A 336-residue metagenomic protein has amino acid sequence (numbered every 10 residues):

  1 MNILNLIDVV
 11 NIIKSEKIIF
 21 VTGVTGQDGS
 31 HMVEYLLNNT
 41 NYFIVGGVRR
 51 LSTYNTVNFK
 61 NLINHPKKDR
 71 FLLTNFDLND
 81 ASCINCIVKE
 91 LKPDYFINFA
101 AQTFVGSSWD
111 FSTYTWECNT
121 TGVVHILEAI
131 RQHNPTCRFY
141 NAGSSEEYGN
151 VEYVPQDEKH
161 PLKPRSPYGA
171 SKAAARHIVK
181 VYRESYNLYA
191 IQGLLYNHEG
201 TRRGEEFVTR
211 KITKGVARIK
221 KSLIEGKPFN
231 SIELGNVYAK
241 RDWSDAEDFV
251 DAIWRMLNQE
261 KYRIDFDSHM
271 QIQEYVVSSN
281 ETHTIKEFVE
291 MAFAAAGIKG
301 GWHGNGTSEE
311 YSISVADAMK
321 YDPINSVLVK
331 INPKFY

Functional and structural regions predicted by a protein language model:
M1-H198, E247, I253-L257, K286 (+3 more regions): N-terminal Rossmann-like NAD(P)+-binding domain of SDR-like oxidoreductases, especially those catalyzing
I13, N39-N41, G46-G47, F76-D77 (+1 more regions): C-terminal substrate-binding subdomain of Rossmann-fold SDR/epimerase-dehydratase oxidoreductases
T113-Y114, G122, R165, V208 (+2 more regions): Alpha-helix boundary/capping detector
V154, E205-T213: A glycine/serine/threonine-rich, flexible loop-to-helix segment that serves as the NAD(P) cofactor-binding "lid"
N197, T201-G204, Y238-R241: Heptad-repeat alpha-helical coiled-coil signaling segments
